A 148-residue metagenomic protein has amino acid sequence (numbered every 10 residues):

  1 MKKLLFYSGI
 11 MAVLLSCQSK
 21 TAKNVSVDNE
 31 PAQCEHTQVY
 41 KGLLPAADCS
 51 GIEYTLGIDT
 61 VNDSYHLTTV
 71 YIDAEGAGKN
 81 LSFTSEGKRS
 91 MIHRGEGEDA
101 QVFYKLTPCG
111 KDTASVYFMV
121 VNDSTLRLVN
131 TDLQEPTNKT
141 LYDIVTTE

Functional and structural regions predicted by a protein language model:
M1-L4: Positively charged n-region of N-terminal signal peptides that target proteins for export
F6-G9: Sec-dependent N-terminal signal peptides
V13-S16: C-terminal motif of bacterial Sec signal peptides marking the signal peptidase cleavage site
Q18-T21: Bacterial signal peptide processing site
K23-V27, S64-T68, G95-E148: Beta-sheet ligand-binding and adhesion/scaffold domains
N24-V39, I58-T60, T84: N-terminal helix-cap/turn-to-beta initiation motif at the start of protein domains
E30-S50, R89-S90: Tryptophan-anchored aromatic micro-motifs
S50-H93: N-terminal glycine/threonine-rich, aromatic-flanked beta-hairpin/loop signature
